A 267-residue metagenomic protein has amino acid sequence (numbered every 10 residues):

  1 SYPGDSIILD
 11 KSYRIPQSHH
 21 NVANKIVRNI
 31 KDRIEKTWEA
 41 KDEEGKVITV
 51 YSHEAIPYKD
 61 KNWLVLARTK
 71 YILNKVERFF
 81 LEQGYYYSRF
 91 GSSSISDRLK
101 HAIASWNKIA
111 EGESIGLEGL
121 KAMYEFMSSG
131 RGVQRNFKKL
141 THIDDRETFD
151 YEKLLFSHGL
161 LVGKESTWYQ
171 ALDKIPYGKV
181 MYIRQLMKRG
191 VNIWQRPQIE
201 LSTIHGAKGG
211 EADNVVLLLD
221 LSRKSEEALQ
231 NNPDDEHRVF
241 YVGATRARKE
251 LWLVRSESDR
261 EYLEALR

Functional and structural regions predicted by a protein language model:
S1-R267: The feature marks helicase ATPase cores and/or their adjacent C-terminal helical subdomains in SF1/SF2/AAA+ helicases
